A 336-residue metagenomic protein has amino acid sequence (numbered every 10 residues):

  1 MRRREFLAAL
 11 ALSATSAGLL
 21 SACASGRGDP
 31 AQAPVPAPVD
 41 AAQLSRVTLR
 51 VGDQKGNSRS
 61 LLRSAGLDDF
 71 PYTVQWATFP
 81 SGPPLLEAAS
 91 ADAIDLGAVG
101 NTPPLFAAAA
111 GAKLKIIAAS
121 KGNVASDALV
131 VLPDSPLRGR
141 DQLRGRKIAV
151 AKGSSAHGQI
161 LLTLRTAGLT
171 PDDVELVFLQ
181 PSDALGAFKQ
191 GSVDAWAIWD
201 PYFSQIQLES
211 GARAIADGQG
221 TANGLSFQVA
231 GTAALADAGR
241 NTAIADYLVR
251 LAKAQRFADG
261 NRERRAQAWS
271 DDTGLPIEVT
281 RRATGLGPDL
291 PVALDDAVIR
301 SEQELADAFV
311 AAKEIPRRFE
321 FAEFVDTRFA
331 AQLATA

Functional and structural regions predicted by a protein language model:
E5-S25: N-terminal export signals
D29-T170, V177-F178, D194-I198, I215 (+1 more regions): Short, glycine-/small- and polar/acidic-enriched structural segments that line small-molecule recognition paths
T78, G82, G122, G153-H157 (+7 more regions): Solvent-exposed, acidic/flexible segments
E87, A91, L105, D141 (+9 more regions): Solvent-exposed, polar/charged alpha-helical surfaces in well-ordered, non-transmembrane soluble domains, broadly
A93, A98, A108, K147 (+8 more regions): Sec/Tat-exported extracytoplasmic proteins
T102, V177, S182-D271: Pocket-lining segment of extracytoplasmic ligand-binding domains
S120-V131, E209-D237, L248, L286-P288 (+2 more regions): Periplasmic-binding protein-like
D237-P316: Secondary-structure end/capping motifs
